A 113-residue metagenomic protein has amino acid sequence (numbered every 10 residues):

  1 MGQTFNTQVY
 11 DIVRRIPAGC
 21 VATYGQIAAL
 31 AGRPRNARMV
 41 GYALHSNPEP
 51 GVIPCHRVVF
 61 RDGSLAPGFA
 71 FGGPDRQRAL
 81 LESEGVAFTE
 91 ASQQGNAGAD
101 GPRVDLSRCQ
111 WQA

Functional and structural regions predicted by a protein language model:
M1-A113: Nucleic acid-binding interface residues in structured DNA/RNA-binding domains, emphasizing the DNA-engaging scaffolds
